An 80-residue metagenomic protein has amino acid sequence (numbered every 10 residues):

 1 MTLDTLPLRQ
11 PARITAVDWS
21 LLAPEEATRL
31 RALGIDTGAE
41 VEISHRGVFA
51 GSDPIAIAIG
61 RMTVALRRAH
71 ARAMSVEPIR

Functional and structural regions predicted by a protein language model:
P7-L21: Short, basic/aromatic beta-hairpin or loop at an interaction surface
Q10-A12, V48-R80: C-terminal structural segments of small proteins and small subunits
A23-R29, A50: Short alpha-helix capping/helix-loop boundary micro-motifs
